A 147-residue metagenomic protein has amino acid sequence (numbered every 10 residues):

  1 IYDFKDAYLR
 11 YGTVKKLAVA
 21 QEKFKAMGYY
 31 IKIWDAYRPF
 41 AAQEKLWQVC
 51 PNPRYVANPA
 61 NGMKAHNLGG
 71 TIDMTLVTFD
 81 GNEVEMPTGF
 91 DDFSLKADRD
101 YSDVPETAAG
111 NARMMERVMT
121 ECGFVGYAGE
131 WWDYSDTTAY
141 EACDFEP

Functional and structural regions predicted by a protein language model:
I1-P147: Cell-envelope/glycan interface and biosynthesis
